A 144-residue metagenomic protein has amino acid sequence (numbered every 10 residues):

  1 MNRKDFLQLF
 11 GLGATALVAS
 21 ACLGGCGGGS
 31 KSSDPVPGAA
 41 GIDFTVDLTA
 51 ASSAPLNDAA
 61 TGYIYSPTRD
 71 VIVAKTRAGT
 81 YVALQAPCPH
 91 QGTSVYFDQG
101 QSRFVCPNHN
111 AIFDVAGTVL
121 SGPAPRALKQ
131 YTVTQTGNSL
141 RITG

Functional and structural regions predicted by a protein language model:
M1-S33: N-terminal secretory signal peptides and thylakoid transit peptides that target proteins across membranes
G29-P89, T93-G100, A127-G144: N-terminal pre-ligand scaffold of iron-sulfur
S102-H109, L120-K129: Short cysteine/histidine-rich metal-coordination sites, predominantly Zn2+-binding motifs
N110-I112, A116: Extracellular/periplasmic metallocenter environments
